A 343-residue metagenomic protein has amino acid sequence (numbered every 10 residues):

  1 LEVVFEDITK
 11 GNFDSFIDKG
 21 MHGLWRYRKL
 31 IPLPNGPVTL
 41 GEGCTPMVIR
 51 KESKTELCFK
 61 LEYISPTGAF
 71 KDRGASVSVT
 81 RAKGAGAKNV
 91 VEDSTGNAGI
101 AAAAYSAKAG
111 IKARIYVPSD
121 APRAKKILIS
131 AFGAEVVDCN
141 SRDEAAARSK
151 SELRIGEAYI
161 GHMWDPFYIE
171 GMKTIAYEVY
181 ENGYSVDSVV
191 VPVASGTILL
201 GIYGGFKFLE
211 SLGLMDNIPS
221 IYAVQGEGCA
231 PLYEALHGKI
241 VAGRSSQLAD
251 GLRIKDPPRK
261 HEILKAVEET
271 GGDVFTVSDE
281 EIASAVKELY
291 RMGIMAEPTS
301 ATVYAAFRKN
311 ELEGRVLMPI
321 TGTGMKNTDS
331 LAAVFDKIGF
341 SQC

Functional and structural regions predicted by a protein language model:
L1-C343: PLP-dependent amino-acid enzyme catalytic core
